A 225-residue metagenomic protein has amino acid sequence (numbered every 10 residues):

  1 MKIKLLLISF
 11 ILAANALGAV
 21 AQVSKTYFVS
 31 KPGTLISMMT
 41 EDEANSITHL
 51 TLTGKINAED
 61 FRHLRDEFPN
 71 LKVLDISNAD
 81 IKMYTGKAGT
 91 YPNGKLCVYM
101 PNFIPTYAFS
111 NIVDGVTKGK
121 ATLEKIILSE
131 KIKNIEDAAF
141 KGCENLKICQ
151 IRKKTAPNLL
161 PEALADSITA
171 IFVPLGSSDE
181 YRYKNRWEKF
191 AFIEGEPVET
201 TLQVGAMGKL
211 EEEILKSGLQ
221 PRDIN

Functional and structural regions predicted by a protein language model:
M1-S24: Bacterial Sec-dependent N-terminal signal peptides
V23-K31, T48-I56, L71-K87, Y91-F103 (+5 more regions): Structural signature of tandem-repeat unit edges
Y27-S46, T201-P221: Acidic Gly/Asp/Thr-rich repetitive segments characteristic of extracellular carbohydrate-active and adhesion proteins
H63-D66, P161-L164, D179-F190: Short, aromatic/basic amphipathic alpha-helical patches
